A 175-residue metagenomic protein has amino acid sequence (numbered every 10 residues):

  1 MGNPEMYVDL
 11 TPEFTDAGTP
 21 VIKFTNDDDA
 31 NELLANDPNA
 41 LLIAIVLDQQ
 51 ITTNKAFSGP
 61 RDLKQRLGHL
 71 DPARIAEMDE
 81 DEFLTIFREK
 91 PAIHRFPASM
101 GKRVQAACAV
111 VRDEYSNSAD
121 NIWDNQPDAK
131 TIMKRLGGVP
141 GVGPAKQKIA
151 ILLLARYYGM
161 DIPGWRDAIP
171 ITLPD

Functional and structural regions predicted by a protein language model:
M1-T25: Intrinsically disordered, low-complexity, charged terminal extensions of DNA damage-control enzymes
A30-A40, H94-S99: Structural motif
P38-I43, K55-G59, M100-R103, K146 (+1 more regions): Residue-level detector of well-ordered alpha-helical segments, enriched for hydrophobic/aromatic packing positions
I43-L47, W123-P174: Catalytic DNA-binding helix-loop module of base-excision-repair DNA glycosylases/AP lyases
A44, D48, P60-K64, Q105-A109 (+2 more regions): Short, amphipathic alpha-helical segments that act as regulatory/interfacial helices in nucleotide-processing proteins
I45-A56, I93-R95: A short secondary-structure junction motif
Q50-K55, G68, R112, Y158-G159: Short alpha-helix boundary/capping elements
L63-G138: Alpha-helical ds-nucleic-acid-binding substructure associated with the helix-hairpin-helix region of base-excision DNA
